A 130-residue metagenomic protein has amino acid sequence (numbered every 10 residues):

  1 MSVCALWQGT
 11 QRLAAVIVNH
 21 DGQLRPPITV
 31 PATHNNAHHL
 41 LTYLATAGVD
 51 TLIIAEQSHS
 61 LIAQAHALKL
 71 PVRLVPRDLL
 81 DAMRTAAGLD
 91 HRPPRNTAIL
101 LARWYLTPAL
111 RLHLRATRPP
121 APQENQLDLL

Functional and structural regions predicted by a protein language model:
M1-L130: Phosphate- and other anionic-substrate recognition elements at nucleic-acid/protein interfaces
